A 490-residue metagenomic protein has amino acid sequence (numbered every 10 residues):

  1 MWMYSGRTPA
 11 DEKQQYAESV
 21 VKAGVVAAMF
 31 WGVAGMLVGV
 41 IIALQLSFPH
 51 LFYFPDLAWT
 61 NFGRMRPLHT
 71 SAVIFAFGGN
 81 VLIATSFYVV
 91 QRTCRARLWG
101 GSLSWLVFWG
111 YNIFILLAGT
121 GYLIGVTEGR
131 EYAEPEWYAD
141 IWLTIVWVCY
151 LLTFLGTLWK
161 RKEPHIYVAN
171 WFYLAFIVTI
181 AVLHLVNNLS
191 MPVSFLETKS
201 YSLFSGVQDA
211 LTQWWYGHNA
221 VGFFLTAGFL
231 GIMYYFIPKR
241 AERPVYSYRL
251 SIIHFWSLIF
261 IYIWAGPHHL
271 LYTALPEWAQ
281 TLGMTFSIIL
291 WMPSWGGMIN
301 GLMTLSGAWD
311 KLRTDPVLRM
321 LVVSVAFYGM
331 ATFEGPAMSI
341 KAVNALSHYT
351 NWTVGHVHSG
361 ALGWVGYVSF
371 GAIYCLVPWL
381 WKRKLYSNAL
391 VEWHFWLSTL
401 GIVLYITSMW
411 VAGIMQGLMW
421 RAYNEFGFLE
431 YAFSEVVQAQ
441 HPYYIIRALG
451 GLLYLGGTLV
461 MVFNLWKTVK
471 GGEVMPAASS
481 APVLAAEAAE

Functional and structural regions predicted by a protein language model:
W2-G6, Q15, K311: Long amphipathic alpha-helical scaffold segments
W2-Y4, K22-V126, W137-L158, N170-F195 (+7 more regions): Hydrophobic cores of alpha-helical transmembrane segments in multi-pass integral membrane proteins
P9-A23: Cytosolic juxtamembrane amphipathic/interface segments immediately preceding and feeding into a transmembrane helix
E128-E131, T273-P276, A345-H348: Membrane-interface helix termini and inter-helical loops of multi-pass transporters
P135, E197-S205: Surface-exposed loop and adjacent secondary-structure segments within mature catalytic domains
L203-T212, S347, W352-V354: Active-site-proximal inter-transmembrane loops
E473-E490: Short, highly charged, low-complexity non-transmembrane loops/tails of multi-pass membrane proteins
